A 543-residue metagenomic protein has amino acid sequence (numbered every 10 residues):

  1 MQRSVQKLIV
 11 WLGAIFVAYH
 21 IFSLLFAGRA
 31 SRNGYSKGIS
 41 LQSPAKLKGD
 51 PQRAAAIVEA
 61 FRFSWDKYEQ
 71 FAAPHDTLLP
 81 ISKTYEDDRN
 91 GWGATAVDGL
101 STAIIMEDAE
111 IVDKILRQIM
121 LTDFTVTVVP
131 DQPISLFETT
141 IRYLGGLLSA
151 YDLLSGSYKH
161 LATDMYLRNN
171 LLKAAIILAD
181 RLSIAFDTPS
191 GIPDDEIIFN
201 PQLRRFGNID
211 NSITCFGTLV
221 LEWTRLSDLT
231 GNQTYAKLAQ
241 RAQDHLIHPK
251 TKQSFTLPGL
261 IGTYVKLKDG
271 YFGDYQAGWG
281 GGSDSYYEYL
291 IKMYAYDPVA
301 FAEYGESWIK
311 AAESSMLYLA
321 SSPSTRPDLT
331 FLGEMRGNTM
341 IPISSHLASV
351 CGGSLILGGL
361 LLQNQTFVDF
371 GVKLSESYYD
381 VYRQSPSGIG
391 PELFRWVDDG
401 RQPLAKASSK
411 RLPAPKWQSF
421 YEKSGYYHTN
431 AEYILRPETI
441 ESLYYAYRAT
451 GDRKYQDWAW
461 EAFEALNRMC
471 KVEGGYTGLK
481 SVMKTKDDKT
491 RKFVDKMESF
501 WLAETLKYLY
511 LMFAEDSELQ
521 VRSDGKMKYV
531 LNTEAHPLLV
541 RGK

Functional and structural regions predicted by a protein language model:
Q2-K543: Glycan-recognition and catalytic cores of secretory/periplasmic carbohydrate-active enzymes
